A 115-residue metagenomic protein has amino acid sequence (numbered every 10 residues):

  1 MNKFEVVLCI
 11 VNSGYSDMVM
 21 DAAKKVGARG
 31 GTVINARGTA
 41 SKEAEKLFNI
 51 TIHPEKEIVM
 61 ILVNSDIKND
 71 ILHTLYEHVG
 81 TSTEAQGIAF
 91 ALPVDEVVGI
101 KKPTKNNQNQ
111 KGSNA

Functional and structural regions predicted by a protein language model:
M1-A115: Positively charged, small/polar-rich N-terminal and surface patches that mediate targeting and assembly and bind
